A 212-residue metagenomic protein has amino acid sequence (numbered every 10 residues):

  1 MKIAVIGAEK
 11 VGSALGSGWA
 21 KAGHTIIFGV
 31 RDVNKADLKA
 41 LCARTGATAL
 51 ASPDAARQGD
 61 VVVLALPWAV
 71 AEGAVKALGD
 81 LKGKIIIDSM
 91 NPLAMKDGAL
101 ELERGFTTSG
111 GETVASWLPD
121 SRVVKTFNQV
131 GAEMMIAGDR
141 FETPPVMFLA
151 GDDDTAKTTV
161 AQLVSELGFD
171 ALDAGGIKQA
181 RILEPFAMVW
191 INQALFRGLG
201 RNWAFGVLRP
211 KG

Functional and structural regions predicted by a protein language model:
M1-T45: NAD(P)+-binding Rossmann beta1-loop-alpha1 motif at the extreme N-terminus of oxidoreductases
A14, G18, W117, L163: Rossmann-fold NAD(P)-dependent oxidoreductase module
G46, L50-G98: Rossmann-like NAD(P)-binding element
A49, R122-N128, L172-A174: General beta-strand structural signal in soluble alpha/beta enzymes
M90-E133, A137-D139: Rossmann-fold NAD(P)-binding glycine/threonine-rich loop
P145-G212: Active-site-lining helix/loop region of Rossmann-like oxidoreductase modules
